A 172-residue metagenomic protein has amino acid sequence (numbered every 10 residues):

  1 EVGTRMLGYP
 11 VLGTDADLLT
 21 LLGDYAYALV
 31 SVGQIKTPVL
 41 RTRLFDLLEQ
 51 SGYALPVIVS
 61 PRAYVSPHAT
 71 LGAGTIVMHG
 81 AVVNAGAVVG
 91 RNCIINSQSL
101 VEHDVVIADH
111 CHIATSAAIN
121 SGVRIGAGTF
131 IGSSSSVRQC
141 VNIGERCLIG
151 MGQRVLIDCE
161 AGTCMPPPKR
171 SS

Functional and structural regions predicted by a protein language model:
E1-V2, Y64-V65, Q153, T163: Short secondary-structure capping/turn micro-motifs that flank functional sites
V2-S60, Y64: Phosphate-bearing ligand-interacting subdomains that bind or position ATP/ADP/UDP/GDP/NAD(P) or nucleotide-linked
A26, P67-T70, P168: Short secondary-structure transition/capping segments
L29-V32, S97, A108-D109, A114-S172: Glycine-rich hexapeptide-repeat left-handed beta-helix
P38-V39, A85, I157: Glycine/Thr-rich phosphate-binding loops of Rossmann-like dinucleotide-binding domains
L44-V101: Hydrophobic, well-structured mid-protein blocks that either form specific transmembrane helices
